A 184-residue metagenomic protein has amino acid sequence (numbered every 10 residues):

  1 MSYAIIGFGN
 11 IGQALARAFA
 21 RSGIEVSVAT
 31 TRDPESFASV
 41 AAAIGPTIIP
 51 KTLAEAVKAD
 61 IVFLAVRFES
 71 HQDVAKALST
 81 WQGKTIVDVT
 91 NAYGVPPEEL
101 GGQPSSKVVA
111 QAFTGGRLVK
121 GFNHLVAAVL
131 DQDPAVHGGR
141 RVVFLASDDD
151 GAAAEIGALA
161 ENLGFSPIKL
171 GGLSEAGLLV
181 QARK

Functional and structural regions predicted by a protein language model:
M1-S2, T85, V142: Residues that mark the start of a beta-strand
M1-S39, A43: NAD(P)+-binding Rossmann beta1-loop-alpha1 motif at the extreme N-terminus of oxidoreductases
G12-L15, H71-V74, A153: Short glycine/serine/threonine-rich phosphate/pyrophosphate-binding segments that cradle anionic phosphate groups
V40, K51, T114-L118, H124 (+1 more regions): Internal alpha-helical scaffold of NAD(P)-dependent oxidoreductase catalytic cores
G45-T47, K51-T85, V89-V95: Rossmann-like NAD(P)-binding element
E55-A56, S79, Q111, P134-G138: Solvent-exposed alpha-helices and their adjacent loops that cap or buttress functional pockets in soluble metabolic
T90-A135: Rossmann-fold NAD(P)-binding glycine/threonine-rich loop
